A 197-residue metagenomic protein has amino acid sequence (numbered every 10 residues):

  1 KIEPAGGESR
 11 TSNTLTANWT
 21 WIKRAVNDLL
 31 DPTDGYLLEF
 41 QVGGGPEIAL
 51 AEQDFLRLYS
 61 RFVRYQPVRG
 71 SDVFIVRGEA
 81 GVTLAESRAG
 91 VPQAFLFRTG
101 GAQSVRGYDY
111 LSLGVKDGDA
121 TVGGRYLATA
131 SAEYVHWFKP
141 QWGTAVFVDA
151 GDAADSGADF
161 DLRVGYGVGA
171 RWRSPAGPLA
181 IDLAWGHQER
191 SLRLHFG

Functional and structural regions predicted by a protein language model:
K1-F138, T144-A150, A154-S156, L194-G197: C-terminal outer-membrane beta-barrel translocator/porin domains of Gram-negative envelope proteins and their
N18-W21, V168-A176, E189-G197: Outer-membrane beta-barrel "beta-signal"
K139-P140, G165: Short hydrophobic "helix-edge" motifs at membrane interfaces and signal-peptide entry regions
S156-D159, E189: Juxtamembrane/transmembrane-helix boundary motifs in multi-pass membrane proteins
A158-A170: A short alpha/beta connector and helix-capping loop motif
W185: A short beta-strand motif that forms part of the nucleic acid-binding face of small beta-barrel RNA-binding folds
